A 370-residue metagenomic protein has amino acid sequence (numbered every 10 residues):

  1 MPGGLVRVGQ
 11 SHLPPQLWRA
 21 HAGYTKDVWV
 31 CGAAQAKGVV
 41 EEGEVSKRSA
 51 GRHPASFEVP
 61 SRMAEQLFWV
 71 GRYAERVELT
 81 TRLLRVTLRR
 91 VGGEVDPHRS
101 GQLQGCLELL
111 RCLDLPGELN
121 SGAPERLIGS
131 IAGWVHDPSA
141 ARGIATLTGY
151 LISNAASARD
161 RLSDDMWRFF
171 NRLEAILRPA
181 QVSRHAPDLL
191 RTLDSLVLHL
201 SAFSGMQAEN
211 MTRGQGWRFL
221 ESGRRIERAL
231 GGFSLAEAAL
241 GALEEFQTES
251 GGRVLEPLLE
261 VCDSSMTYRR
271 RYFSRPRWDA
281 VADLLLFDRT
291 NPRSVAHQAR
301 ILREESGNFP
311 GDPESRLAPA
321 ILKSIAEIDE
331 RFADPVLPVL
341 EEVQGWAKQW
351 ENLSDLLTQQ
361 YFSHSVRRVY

Functional and structural regions predicted by a protein language model:
M1-Y370: Alpha-helical transmembrane segments and their helix-helix packing motifs
